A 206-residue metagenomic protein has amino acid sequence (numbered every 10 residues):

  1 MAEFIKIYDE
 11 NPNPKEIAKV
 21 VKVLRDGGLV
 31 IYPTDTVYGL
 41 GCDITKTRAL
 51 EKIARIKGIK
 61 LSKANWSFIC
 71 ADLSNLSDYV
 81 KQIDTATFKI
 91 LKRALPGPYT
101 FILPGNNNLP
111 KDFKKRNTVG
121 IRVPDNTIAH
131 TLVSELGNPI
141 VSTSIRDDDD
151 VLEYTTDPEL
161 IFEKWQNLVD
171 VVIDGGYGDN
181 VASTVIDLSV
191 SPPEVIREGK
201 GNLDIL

Functional and structural regions predicted by a protein language model:
M1-L206: Active-site-adjacent structural elements in enzyme catalytic cores
